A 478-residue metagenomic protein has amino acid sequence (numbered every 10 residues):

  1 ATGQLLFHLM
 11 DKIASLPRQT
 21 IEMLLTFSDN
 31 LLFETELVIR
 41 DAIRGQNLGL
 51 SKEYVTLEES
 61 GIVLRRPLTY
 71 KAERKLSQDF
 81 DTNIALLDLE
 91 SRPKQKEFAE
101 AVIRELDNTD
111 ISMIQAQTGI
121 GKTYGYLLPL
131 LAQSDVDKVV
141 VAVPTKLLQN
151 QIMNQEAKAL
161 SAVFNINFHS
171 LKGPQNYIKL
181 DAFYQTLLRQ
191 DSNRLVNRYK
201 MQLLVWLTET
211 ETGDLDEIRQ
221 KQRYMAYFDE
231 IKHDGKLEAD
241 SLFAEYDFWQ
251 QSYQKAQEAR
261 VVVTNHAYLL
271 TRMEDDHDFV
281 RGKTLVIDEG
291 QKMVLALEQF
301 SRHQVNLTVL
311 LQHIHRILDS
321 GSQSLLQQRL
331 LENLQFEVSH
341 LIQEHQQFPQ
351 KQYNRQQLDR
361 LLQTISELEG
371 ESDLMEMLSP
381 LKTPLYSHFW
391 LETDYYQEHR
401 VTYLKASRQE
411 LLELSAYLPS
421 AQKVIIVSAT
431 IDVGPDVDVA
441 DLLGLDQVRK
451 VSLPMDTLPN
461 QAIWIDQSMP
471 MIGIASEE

Functional and structural regions predicted by a protein language model:
A1-V38: Acidic, Mg2+-coordinating catalytic module of metal-dependent nucleases/exonucleases that use a two-metal-ion mechanism
D29-K75: Interdomain "pre-motor" coupling segment immediately N-terminal to P-loop NTPase/helicase cores
P67-M113: Conserved pre-motif I regulatory segment
Q78-D81, D137-V139, V143-A259: A substrate-engagement module of RecA-like helicase motors
R104, T123-V136, Q155-A159: Walker A/P-loop NTP-binding motif
D107-L128: Walker A/P-loop
G235, S241-V261, H266-E369, I431-L443: Signature of the SF2 helicase/ATPase Hel1-core->accessory helical subdomain module
K236-Q257, D275-D276, T364-E477: A contiguous, basic/glycine-rich beta-loop/short-helix subdomain that forms a polymer-engagement track
